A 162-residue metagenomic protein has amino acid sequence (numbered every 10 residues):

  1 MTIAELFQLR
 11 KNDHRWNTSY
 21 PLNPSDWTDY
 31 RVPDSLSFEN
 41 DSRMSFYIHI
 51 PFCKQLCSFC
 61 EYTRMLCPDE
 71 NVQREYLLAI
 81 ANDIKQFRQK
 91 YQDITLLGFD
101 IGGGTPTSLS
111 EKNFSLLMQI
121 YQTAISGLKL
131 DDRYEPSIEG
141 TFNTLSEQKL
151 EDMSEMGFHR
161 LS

Functional and structural regions predicted by a protein language model:
M1-M44: Flexible, acidic/Gly-rich N-terminal and inter-domain linker regions that tether and position cofactor-handling modules
S42-Y76, M156: Canonical Radical SAM [4Fe-4S] cluster-binding loop centered on the CxxxCxxC motif and its immediate flanking residues
C53, I80, I101, I138 (+1 more regions): Conserved, mostly hydrophobic/aromatic
N71-A81, T141-Q148: Glycine-rich anion/phosphate-binding loops
I80-K90: A short, N-terminal amphipathic alpha-helix
L96-L97, E111-S162: Radical SAM/AdoMet-radical enzyme domain recognition
F99-P106: Glycine-rich beta-strand-to-loop/alpha-helix junction loops that act as flexible
